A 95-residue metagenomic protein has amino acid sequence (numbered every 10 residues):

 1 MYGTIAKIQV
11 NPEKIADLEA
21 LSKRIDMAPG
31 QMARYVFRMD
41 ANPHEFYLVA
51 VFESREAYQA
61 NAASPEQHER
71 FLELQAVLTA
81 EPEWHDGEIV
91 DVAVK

Functional and structural regions predicted by a protein language model:
Y2, K7-Q9, A33-F46, L72-K95: Glycine-rich beta-strand-turn "strand-cap" elements at beta-sheet edges
K7-L18: Short, surface-exposed ligand-recognition loops at beta-strand->loop->(often short) alpha-helix junctions that present
N11-E13, M39-A41, E53-R55: Short coil/turn motifs at secondary-structure junctions
K14-A16, E56-Y58, V92: Residue-level signal for secondary-structure boundary sites
D17-A20, A62: Generic recognition of short, well-ordered alpha-helical segments
R24-Y35, V51-H85: An amphipathic, aromatic/His-enriched active-site/gating alpha helix that lines ligand/cofactor pockets
